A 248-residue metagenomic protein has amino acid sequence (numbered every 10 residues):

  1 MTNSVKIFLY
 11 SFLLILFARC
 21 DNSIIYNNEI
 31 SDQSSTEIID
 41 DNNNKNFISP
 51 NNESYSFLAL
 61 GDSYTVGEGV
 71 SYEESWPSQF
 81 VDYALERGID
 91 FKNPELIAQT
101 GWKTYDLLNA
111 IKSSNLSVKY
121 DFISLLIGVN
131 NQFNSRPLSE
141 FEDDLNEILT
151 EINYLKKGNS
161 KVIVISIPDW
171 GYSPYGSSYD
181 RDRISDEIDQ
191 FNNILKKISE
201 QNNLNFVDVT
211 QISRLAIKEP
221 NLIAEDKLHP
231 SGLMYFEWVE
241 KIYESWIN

Functional and structural regions predicted by a protein language model:
M1-F8: Bacterial N-terminal signal peptides that target proteins for export
L16-R19: C-terminal motif of bacterial Sec signal peptides marking the signal peptidase cleavage site
D21-I24: Bacterial signal peptide processing site
E29-T100, A110-V118: Serine-esterase "nucleophile elbow" of acetyl-processing enzymes
G69, E95-K103, R136, Y179 (+1 more regions): Acidic/histidine-rich helix-loop elements that form or flank divalent-metal/phosphate-binding sites at the catalytic
N109-N248: Alpha-helical cap/lid subdomain in secreted, periplasmic, or secretory-pathway luminal O-acyl-processing enzymes
